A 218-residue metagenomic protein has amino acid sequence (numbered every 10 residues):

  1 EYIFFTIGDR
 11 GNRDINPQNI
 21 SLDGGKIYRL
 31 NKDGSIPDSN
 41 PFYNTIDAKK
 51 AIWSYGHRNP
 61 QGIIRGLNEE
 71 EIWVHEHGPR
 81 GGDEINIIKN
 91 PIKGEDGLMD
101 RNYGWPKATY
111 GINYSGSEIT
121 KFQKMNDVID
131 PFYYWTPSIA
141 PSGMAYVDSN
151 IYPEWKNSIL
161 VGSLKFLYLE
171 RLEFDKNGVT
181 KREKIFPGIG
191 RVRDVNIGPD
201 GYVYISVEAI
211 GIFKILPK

Functional and structural regions predicted by a protein language model:
E1-F4, E70-E71, S158, Y202: Generic structural signal for coil-to-beta-strand starts
D9-K181: Beta-propeller domain segments
R29, G66, K184, G198 (+1 more regions): A generic structural signal for ordered secondary structure
D38, K181-R182, I205, K214: A sequence-level detector of short linear motifs
H57, V179-P199: Conserved blade-ending motifs and adjacent loop-strand segments that build the rim/top face of beta-propeller domains
L167-E170, G190-R193, I210: A generic structural signal for well-ordered alpha-helical surface patches
D194-K218: Blade-level signature of beta-propeller repeat domains, shared across WD40, Kelch, NHL, RCC1 and BNR/Asp-box propellers
